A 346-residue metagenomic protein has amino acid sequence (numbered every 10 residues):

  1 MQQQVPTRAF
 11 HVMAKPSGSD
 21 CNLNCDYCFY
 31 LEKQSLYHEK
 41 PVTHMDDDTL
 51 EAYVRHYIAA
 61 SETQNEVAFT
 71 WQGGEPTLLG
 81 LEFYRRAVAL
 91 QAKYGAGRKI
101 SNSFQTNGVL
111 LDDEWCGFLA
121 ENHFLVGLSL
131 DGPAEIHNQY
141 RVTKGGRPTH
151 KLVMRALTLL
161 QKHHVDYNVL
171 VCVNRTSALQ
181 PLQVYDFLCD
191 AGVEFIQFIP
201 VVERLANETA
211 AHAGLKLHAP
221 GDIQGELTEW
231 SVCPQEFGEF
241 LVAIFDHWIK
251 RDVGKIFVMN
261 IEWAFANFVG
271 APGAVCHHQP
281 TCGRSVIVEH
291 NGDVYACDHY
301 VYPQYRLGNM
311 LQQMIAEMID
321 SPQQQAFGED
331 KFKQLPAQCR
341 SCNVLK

Functional and structural regions predicted by a protein language model:
M1-T106, L110-G117, N122: Conserved alpha-helical substructure of the radical SAM core
V12, V67-F69, N102-F104, V126-L128 (+3 more regions): Hydrophobic faces of well-ordered beta-strands that scaffold small-molecule active sites in alpha/beta enzyme cores
S17, G74-P76, N107-V109, D131-P133 (+3 more regions): Active-site beta-loop-alpha junctions enriched in small/polar residues
D20-L31, A296-H299, L335-K346: Local cysteine-cluster metal-coordination motifs and their immediate loop/turn environment, predominantly Fe-S cluster
C116-E135, V193-V202: Non-cysteine beta-strand/loop elements that form the S-adenosyl-L-methionine
R141-K151, T158, K162-H277, T281 (+3 more regions): Radical SAM enzyme [4Fe-4S]-AdoMet core and its adjacent flexible, acidic and glycine-rich loops/tails across
G273, V301-L345: Membrane-interface junctions of multi-pass transporters
